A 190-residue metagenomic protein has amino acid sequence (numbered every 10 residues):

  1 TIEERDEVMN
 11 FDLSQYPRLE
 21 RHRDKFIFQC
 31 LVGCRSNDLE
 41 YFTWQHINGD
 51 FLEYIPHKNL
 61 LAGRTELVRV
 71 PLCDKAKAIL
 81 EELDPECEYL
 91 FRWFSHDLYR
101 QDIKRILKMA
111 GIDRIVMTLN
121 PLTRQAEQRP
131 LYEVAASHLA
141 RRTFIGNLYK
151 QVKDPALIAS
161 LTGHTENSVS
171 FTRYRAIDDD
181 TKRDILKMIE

Functional and structural regions predicted by a protein language model:
T1-S36, E40, D97-L98: Basic, Lys/Arg- and aromatic-enriched nucleic-acid-binding interface segment
E4, V32, Y41-E81: Conserved tyrosine-mediated DNA breakage-rejoining catalytic core shared by Y-recombinases
D6, G33, N37-E40, V70 (+8 more regions): Feature representing long, continuous alpha-helical segments
V8, T65-K75, T172-E190: DNA/chromatin major-groove-contacting recognition/catalytic segments
L13-L19, P85-Y89, K104-S160, H164: Short, basic (Lys/Arg/His-rich) helix/loop patches that form interaction surfaces in the mid-to-C-terminal regions
Y41-I47, Y149-Q151, A159-E166, R173-I177: A short, basic/aromatic helix-end/turn motif that makes direct DNA contacts
K58-L60, H96-Y99, T162-K187: Catalytic-site neighborhood detector that most strongly recognizes the C-terminal catalytic loop/helix of tyrosine
I112-V116, S168, K187-E190: C-terminal secondary-structure termini that scaffold catalytic or DNA-interacting sites
